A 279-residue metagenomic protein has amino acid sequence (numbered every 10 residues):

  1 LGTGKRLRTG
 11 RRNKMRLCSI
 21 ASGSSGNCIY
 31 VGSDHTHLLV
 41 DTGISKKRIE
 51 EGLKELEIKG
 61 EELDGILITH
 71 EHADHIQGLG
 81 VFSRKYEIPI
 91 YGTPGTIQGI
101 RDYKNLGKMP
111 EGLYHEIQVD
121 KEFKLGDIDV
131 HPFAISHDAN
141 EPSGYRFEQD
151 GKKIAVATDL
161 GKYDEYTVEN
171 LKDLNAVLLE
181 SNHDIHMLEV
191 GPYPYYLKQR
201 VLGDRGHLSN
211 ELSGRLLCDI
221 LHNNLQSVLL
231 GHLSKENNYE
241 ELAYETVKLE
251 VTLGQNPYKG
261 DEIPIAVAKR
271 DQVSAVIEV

Functional and structural regions predicted by a protein language model:
L1-K14: Short, Lys/Arg-enriched N-terminal segments with co-localized hydrophobic residues within the first ~10-30 amino acids
R12-L56, S143-D159, A176: Conserved beta-strand hairpin/beta-sheet module of binuclear metal-dependent hydrolase folds, prominently
V40-G43, D64-E71, I90-P94, A155-T158 (+3 more regions): Active-site neighborhood of phospho(di)ester-bond hydrolases with catalytic His/Asp-centered motifs
K46-T93: Active-site metal-binding motif and surrounding structural segment of the metallo-beta-lactamase
A73-I76, I97-G99, A139-N140, K162-E165 (+2 more regions): Active-site environment of divalent metal-dependent phosphoester hydrolases
Q77-Y86, D102-K104, N238-E245: Metal-dependent catalytic neighborhoods of phosphoester/phosphodiester hydrolases
P94-G144, E148-G151: Metallo-beta-lactamase
E165-V267: Cap/insert and terminal regions of metallo-dependent hydrolase folds
